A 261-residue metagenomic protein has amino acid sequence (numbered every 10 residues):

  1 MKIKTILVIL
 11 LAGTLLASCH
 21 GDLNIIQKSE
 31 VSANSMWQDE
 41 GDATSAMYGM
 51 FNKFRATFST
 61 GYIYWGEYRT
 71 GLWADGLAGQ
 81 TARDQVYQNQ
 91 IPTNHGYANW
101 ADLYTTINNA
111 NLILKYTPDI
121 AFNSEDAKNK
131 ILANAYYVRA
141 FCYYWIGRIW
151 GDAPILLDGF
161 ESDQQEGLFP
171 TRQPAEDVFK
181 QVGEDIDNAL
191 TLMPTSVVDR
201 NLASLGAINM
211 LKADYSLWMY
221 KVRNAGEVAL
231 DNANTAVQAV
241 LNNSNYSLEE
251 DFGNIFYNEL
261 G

Functional and structural regions predicted by a protein language model:
M1-L7: Bacterial N-terminal signal peptides that target proteins for export
C19-Y64, I255-F256: Membrane-proximal, proline-rich intrinsically disordered regions
G41, T235-Q238, N242-G261: Extended ligand-binding clefts on enzyme/binding-domain cores
T44, G79-W150, F169, Q173-D177 (+1 more regions): Conserved, well-structured interaction surfaces
G147-I149, P154, V197, W218-E227: Short coil/turn linking the two alpha-helices of tandem helical-hairpin repeats
